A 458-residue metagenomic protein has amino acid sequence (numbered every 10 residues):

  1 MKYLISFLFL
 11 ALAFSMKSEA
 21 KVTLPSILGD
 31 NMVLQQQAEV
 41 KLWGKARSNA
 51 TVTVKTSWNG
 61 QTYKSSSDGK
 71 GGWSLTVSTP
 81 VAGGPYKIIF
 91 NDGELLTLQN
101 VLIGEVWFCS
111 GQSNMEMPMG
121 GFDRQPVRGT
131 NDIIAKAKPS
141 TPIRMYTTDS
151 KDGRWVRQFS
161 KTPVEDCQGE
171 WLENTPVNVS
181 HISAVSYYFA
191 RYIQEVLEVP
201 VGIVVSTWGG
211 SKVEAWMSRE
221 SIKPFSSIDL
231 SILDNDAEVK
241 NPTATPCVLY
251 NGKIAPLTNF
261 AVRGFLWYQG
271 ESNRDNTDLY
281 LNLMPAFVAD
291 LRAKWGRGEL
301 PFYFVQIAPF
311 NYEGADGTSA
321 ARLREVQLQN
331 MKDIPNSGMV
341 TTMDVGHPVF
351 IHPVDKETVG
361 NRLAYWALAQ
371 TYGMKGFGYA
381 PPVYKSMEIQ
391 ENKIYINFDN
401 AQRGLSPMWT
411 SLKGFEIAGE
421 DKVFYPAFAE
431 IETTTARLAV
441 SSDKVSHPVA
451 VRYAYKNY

Functional and structural regions predicted by a protein language model:
M1-T23: Bacterial Sec-dependent N-terminal signal peptides
K21-Y458: Cell-envelope and extracellular/periplasmic
